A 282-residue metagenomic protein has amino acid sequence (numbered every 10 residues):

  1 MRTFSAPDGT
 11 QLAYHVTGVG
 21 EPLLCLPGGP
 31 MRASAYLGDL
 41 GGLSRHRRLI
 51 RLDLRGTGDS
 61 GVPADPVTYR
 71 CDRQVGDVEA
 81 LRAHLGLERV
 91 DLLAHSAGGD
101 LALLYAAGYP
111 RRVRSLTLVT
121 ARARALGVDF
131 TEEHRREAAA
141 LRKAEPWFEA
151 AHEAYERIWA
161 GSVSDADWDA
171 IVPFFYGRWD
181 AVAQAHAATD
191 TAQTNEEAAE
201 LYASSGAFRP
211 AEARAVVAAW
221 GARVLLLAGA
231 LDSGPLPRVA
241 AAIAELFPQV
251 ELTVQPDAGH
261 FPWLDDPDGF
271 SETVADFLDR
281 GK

Functional and structural regions predicted by a protein language model:
T3-V67, L81-R82: Conserved HGGG/HGGXW glycine-rich cap/lid loop of the alpha/beta-hydrolase fold
L54-A97, E272: Active-site loop/oxyanion-hole signature of alpha/beta-hydrolase fold enzymes
E88-E132: Conserved hydrolase catalytic core segment
L116-R157: Flexible "cap/lid" loop of the alpha/beta hydrolase fold
H152-L201: Conserved alpha/beta-hydrolase catalytic His-Asp/Glu region
W220, L226-A228: Short beta-strand/loop motif that positions the catalytic acidic residue of the alpha/beta-hydrolase fold
S233-V239: Conserved alpha/beta-hydrolase "acid-adjacent" motif
Q249-K282: Catalytic active-site module of serine/aspartate enzymes centered on a nucleophile-bearing elbow/loop
